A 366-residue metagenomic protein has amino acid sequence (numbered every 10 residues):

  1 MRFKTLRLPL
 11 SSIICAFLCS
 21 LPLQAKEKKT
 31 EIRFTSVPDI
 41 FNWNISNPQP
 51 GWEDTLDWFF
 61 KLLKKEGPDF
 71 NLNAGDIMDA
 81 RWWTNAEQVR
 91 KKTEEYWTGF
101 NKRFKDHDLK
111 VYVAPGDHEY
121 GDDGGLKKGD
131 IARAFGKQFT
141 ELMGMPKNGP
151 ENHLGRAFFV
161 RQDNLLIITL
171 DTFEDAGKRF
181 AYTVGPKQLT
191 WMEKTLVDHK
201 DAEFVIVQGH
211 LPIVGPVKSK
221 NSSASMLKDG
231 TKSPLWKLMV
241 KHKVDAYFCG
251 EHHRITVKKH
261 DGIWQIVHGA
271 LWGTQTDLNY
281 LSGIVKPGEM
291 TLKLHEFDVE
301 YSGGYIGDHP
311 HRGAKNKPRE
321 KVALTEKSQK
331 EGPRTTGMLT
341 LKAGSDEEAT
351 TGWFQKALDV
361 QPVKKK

Functional and structural regions predicted by a protein language model:
M1-L6: N-terminal secretory signal peptides that target proteins for export/translocation
P9-S20: Bacterial N-terminal signal peptides
Q24-R90: N-terminal active-site segment of His-dependent metallophosphoesterases
E27-K28, W58-F70, K105, K110 (+4 more regions): His/acidic metal-ligating clusters that form di-metal
D39, G75-D76, G116-D117, H210 (+1 more regions): Active-site glycine-centered loops adjacent to acidic/histidine catalytic or metal-binding residues that shape
I45-N47, W83-D201, A224-D229, P234-K243 (+1 more regions): Extended active-site neighborhood of metal-dependent phosphoesterases/phosphodiesterases
A80, T169, T291-L294: Short hydrophobic/aromatic-rich beta-strand segments that constitute the beta-sheet cores of beta-sandwich/beta-barrel
L294-G303: Short, solvent-exposed aromatic-acidic interface loops
